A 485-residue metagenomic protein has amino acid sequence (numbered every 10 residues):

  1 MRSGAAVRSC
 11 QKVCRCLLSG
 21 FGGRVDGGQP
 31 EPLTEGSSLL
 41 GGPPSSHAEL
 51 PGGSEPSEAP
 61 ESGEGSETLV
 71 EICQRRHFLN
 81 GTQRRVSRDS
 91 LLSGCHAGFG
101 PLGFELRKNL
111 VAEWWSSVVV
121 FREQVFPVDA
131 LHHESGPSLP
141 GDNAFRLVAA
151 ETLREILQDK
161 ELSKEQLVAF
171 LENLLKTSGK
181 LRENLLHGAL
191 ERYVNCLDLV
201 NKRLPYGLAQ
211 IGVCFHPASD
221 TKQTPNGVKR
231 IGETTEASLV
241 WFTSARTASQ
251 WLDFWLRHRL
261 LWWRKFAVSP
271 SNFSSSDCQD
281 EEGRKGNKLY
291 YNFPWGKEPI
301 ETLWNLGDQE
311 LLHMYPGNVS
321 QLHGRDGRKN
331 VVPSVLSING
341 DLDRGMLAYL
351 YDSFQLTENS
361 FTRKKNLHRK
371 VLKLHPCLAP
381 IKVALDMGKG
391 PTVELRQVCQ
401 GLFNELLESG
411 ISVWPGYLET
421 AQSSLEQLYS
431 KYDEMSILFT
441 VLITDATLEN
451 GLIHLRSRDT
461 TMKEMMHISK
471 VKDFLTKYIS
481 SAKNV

Functional and structural regions predicted by a protein language model:
R2-V485: NTP/phosphate- and nucleic-acid-binding module
